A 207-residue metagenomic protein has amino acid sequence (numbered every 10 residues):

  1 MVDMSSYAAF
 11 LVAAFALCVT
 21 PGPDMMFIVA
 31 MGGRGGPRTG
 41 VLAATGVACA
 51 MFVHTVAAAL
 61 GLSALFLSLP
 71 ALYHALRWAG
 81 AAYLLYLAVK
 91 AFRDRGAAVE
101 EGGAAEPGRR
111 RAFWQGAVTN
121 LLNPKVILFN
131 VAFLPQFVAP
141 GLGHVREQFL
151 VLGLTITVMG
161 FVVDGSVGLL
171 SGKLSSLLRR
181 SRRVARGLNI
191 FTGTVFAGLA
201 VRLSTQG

Functional and structural regions predicted by a protein language model:
M1, H74, Y86-N130, K173-T194 (+1 more regions): Alpha-helical multi-pass membrane helix bundles of inner-membrane/thylakoid proteins, especially permease cores
V2-H74, A132-T157, S175: Juxtamembrane transmembrane-helix termini in multi-pass membrane transport proteins
S5-S6, V201-G207: Juxtamembrane boundary at the C-terminal end of a transmembrane helix
F15, V19, F52-V56, V89 (+4 more regions): Hydrophobic/aromatic residues within the transmembrane alpha-helices of Major Facilitator Superfamily
F15-A16, C49, L85, A117 (+2 more regions): Hydrophobic residues within the alpha-helical transmembrane core of Major Facilitator Superfamily
R38-A112, L170, L177: Membrane helix-loop-helix hairpins that form the core translocation module of multi-pass transporters
G80, I156, T192-V195: Hydrophobic alpha-helical transmembrane segments of polytopic
